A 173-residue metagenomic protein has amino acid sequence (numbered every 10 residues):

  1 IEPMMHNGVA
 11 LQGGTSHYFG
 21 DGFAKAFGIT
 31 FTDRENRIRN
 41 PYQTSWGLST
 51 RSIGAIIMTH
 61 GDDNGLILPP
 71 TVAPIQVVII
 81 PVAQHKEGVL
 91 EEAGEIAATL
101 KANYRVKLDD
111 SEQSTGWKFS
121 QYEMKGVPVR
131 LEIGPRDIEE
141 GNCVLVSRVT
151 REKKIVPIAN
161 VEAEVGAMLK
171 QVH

Functional and structural regions predicted by a protein language model:
I1-H173: NTP/phosphate- and nucleic-acid-binding module
